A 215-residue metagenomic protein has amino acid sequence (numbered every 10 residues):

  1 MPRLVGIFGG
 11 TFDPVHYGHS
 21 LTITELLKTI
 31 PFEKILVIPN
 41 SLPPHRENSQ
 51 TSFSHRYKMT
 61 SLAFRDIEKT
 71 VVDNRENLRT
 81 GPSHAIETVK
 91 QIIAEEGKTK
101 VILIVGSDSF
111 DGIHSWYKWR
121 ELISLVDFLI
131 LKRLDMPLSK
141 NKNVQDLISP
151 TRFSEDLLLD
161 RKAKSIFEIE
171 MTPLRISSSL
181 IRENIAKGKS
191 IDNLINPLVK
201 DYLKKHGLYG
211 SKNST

Functional and structural regions predicted by a protein language model:
M1-T215: Nucleotidyltransferase catalytic core that binds NTPs
